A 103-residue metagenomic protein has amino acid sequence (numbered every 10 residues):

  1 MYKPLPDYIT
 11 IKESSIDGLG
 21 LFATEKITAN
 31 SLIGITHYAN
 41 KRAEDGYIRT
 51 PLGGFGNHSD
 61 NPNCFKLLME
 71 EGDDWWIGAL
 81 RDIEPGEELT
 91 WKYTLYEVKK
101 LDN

Functional and structural regions predicted by a protein language model:
M1-N103: Conserved catalytic SET/PR domain of SAM-dependent protein methyltransferases, capturing the structural core that binds
